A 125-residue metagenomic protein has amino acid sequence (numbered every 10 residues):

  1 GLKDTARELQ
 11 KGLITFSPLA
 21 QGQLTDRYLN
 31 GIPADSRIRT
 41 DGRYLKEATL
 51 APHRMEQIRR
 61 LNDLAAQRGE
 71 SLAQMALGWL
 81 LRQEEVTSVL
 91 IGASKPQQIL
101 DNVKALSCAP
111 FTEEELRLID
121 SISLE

Functional and structural regions predicted by a protein language model:
K3-L64: Glycine-rich, positively charged active-site loop/lid region within alpha/beta enzyme cores that binds and organizes
E8-L9, I122-E125: Structured helix-beta-strand junction loops
P18, E47-S107: Conserved short secondary-structure transition element at the edge of the structured enzyme core that lines
Q23-L24, Q83, Q98, L124: Short secondary-structure boundary/hinge segments and terminal tails
Y28-L29, P33, K104-S107, L124: A generic structural signal for secondary-structure junctions that act as hinges or helix/strand caps at the edges
P110-F111: Alpha-helical hairpin
L118-D120: A structural signal for short hydrophobic/aromatic patches embedded in well-ordered alpha helices
